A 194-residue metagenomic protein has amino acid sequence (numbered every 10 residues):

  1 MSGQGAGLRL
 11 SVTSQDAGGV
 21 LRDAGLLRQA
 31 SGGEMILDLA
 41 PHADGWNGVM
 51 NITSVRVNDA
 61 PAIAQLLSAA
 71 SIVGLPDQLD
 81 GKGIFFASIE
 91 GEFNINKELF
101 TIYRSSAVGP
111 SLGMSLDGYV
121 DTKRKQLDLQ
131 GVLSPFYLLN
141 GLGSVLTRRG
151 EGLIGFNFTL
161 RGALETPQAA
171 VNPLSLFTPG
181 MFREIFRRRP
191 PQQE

Functional and structural regions predicted by a protein language model:
M1-V132, A170-P173, G180-E194: Solvent-exposed beta-strand/coil patches in large extracellular/periplasmic or lumenal scaffold regions
V132-P173: Surface-exposed, gly/pro-biased binding rims or lids
